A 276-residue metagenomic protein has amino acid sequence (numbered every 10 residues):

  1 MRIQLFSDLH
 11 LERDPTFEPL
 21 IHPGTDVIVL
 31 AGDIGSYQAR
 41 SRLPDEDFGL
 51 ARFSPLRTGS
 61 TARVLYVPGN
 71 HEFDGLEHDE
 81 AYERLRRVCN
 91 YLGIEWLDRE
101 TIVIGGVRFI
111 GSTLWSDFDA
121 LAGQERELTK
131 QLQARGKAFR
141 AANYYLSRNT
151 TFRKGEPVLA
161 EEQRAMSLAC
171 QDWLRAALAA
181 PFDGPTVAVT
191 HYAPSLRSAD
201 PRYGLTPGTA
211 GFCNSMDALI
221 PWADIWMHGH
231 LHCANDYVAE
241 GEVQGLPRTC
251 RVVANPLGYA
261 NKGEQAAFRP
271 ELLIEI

Functional and structural regions predicted by a protein language model:
M1-Q4, T101-G111, P185, V238-R251: Beta-strand-turn-beta hairpins that frame and shape the catalytic cleft of phosphate-ester-processing enzymes
M1-Y66, E72-A81: N-terminal active-site segment of His-dependent metallophosphoesterases
D8, D33, V64, G69 (+4 more regions): Divalent metal-coordination and catalytic microenvironments
H10-T16, G35-R40, H71-A81, L97 (+5 more regions): Active-site environment of divalent metal-dependent phosphoester hydrolases
T58-V64, I94, A223, P247-C250: A short helix->loop->beta-strand "cap" motif at the edges of active sites that frequently abuts
A62-I110: Gly/lys/ser-thr-rich phosphate-binding loops in alpha/beta enzymes that coordinate phosphoanhydride or phosphate groups
I110-V187, Y192-Y203: Active-site-proximal loop/helix segment associated with metal-binding centers of metalloenzymes
D200, T206-D224, L231-I276: Binuclear metal-dependent phosphoesterase catalytic core
